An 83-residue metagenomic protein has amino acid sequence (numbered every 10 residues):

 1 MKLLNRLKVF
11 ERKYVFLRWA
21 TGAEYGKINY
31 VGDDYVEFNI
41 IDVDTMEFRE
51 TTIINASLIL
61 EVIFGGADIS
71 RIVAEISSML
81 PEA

Functional and structural regions predicted by a protein language model:
M1-A83: Conserved RNA-binding domains used in RNP assembly and mRNA/RNA metabolism
